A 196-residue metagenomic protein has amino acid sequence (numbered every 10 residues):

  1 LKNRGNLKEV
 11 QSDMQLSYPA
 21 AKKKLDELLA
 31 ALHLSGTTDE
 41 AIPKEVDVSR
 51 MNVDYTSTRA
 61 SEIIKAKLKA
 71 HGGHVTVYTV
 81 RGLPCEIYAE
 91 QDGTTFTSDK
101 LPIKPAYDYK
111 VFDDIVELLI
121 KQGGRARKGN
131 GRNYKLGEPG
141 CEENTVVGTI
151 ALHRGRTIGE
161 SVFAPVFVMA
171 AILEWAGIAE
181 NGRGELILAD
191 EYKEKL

Functional and structural regions predicted by a protein language model:
G5-E9: Short helix-boundary/capping micro-motifs
Q15, G137-A164: Short helix-coil junctions and helix-kink-helix linkers
A21-K22, P165-M169: Helix-turn-helix DNA-binding helix
L29-G36, E174: C-terminal flanking helix
L34-R50: Short Lys/Arg-enriched helix C-cap and helix-to-coil transition segments that create basic nucleic-acid-contact patches
N52-Y134: Long, low-complexity, charged/polar intrinsically disordered regions in eukaryotic proteins
M169, E174-I187: A short, conserved structural fragment
G184-L196: Short, cationic-aromatic polyanion-contact patches
